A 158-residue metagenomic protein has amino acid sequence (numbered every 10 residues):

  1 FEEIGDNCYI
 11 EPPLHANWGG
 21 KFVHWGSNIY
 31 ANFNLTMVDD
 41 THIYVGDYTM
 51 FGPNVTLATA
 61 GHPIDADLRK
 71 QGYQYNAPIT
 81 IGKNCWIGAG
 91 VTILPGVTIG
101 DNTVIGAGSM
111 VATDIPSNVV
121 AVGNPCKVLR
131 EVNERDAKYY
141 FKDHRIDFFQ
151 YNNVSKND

Functional and structural regions predicted by a protein language model:
F1-G26, D147, N153-D158: Extended, small-residue-rich solenoid/repeat segments and analogous flexible loops that form exposed scaffolds
L14-T98, N124, E131-F141: Flexible, glycine/small-residue-enriched loop-and-beta-strand segment within the central core of proteins
I43, S117-V119, K127: Glycine-centered loop/turn positions within well-structured domains that cap or flank conserved ligand/cofactor-binding
W86, V104, V120-V122: Short-chain dehydrogenase/reductase
G100-T103, P116-N118: Conserved catalytic segment of ABC-fold P-loop ATPases
I105-G108, D114: Conserved metal-binding segment of the jelly-roll/cupin
V111-A112, P125-D158: Long hydrophobic alpha-helical segments typical of transmembrane helices together with their membrane-interfacial
